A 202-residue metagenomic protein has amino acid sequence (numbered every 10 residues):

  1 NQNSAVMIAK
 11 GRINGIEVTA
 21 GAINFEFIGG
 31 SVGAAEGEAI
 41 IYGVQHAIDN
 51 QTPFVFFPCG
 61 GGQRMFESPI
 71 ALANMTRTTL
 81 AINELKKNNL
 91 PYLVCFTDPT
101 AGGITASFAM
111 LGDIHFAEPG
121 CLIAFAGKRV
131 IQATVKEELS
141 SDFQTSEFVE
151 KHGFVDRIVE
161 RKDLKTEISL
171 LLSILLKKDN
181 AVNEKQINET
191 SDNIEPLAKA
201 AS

Functional and structural regions predicted by a protein language model:
N1-A5, G30-Q45: Glycine-rich anion/phosphate-binding loops
N1-E17, I23-I28: Extended interfacial segments that mediate partner engagement and assembly in macromolecular machines
N1-Q2, K10-R12, L171-S202: Intrinsically disordered, low-complexity segments enriched in small/flexible residues
S4-I8, T52-P53, L90: Short glycine-rich loop/turn motifs
G11-A22, A39-Q63: A structural preference for short, pocket-lining loop segments at secondary-structure junctions
T19, G33, A39, F57 (+1 more regions): Glycine-rich phosphate- or other oxyanion-binding loops that anchor nucleotides, phosphorylated ligands
I28-S31, R64: Short small-residue beta-strand/loop micro-motif enriched in glycine and branched aliphatics
G61-D179: Conserved catalytic cores of soluble enzyme domains, especially glycine-rich substrate-binding beta-alpha loops
